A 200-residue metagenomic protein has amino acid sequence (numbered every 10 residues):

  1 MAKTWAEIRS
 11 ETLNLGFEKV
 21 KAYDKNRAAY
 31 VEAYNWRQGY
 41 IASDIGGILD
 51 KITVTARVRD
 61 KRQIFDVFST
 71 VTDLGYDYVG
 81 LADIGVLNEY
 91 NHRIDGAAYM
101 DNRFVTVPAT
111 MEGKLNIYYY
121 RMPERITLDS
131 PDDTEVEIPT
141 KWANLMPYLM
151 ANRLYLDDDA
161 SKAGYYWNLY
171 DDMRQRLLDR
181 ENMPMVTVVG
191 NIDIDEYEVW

Functional and structural regions predicted by a protein language model:
M1-W200: Glycine-enriched, solvent-exposed interface loops adjoining structured elements
